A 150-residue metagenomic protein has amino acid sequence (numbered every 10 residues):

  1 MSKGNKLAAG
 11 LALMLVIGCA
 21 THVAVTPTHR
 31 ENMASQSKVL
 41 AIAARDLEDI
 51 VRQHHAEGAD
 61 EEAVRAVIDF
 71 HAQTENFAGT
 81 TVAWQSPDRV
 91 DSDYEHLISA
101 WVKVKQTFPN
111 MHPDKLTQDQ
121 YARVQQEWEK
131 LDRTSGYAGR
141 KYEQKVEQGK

Functional and structural regions predicted by a protein language model:
M1-A9: Bacterial N-terminal signal peptides that target proteins for export
A9-G18: Bacterial N-terminal signal peptides
A20-I68: Immediate post-signal-peptide N-terminus of mature secreted/exported proteins
A44-G58, F77-D88, V104-K115, A138 (+2 more regions): Secondary-structure edge/capping motif, primarily at the C-terminal ends of alpha-helices and the immediately following
A66-W128, D132: Long, amphipathic, charge-rich alpha-helical segments that form helical bundles/coiled-coils
A122-K150: C-terminal partner/receptor-binding element of secreted or periplasmic proteins
